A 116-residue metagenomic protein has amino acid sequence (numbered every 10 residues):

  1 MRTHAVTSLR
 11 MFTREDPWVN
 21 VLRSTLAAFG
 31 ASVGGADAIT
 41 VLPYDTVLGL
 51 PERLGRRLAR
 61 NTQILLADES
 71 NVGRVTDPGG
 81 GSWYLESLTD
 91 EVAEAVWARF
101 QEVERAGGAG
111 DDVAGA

Functional and structural regions predicted by a protein language model:
M1-A59: Glycine-rich anion/phosphate-binding loop at the beta-strand->alpha-helix junction
G35-A116: Active-site or pore-adjacent capping/gating segments
